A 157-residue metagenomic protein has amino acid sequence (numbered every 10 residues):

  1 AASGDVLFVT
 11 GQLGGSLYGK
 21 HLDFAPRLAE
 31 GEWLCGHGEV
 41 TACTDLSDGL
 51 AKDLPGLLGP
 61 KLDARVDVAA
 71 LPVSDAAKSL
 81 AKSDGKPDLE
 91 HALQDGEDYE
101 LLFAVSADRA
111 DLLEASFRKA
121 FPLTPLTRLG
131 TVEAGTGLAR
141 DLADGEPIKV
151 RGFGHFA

Functional and structural regions predicted by a protein language model:
A1-E32: Phosphate/diphosphate-binding glycine-rich loops and adjacent basic-rich segments that engage nucleotide
D5, D98-L101: Short, surface-exposed beta-edge/turn micro-motifs
Q12-L13, S47-D48, A69-L71, T131-A134: Short, ordered loop/turn segments at secondary-structure junctions
Y18, P55, E114: A short local structural element in Rossmann-fold oxidoreductases
L22-E97: Active-site-proximal betaalpha loop/short-helix elements that scaffold phosphoryl/nucleotidyl transfer chemistry
L102-S106: Short hydrophobic/aromatic beta-strand micro-patches that form the beta-sheet surface supporting nucleotide- or nucleic
D108-A115: Short, conserved charged micro-motifs
A115-A157: Acidic, Ser/Thr/Pro-rich beta/coil linker or hinge segments at domain junctions
